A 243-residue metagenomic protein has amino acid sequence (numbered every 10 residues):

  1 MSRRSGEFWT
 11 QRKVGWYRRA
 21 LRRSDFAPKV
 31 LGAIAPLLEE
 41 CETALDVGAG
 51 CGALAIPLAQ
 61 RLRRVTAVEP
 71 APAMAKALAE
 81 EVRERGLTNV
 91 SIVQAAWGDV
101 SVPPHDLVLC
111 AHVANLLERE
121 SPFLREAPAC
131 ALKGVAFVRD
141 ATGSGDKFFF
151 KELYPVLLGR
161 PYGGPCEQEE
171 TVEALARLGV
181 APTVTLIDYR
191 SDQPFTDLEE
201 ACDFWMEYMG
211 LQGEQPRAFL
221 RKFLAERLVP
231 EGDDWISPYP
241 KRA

Functional and structural regions predicted by a protein language model:
M1-E39: Conserved class I S-adenosyl-L-methionine
E42-G50: Conserved class I S-adenosyl-L-methionine
C51-T88, A96: Class I SAM-dependent methyltransferase SAM/SAH-binding core
L107-E120: A short SAM/SAH-binding and catalytic strip from SAM-dependent methyltransferases
S121-A136: A short glycine-rich, Lys/Arg-flanked "PGG" loop and its adjoining helix->strand segment in the class I
A136-Y162: Conserved class I S-adenosyl-L-methionine
G163-G179: Short alpha-helix
L178-A243: Conserved Class I S-adenosyl-L-methionine
